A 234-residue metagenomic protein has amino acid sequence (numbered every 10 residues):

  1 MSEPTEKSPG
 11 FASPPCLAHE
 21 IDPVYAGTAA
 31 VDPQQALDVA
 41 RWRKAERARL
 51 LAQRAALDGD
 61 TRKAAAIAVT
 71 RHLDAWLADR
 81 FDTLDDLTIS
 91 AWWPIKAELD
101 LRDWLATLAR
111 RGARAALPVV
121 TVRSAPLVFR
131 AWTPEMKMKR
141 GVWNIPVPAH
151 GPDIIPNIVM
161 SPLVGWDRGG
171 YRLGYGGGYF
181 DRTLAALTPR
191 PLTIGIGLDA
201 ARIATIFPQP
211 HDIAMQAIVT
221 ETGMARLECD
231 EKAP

Functional and structural regions predicted by a protein language model:
S2-I155: N-terminal active-site beta-alpha-beta segment that forms phosphate/nucleotide-binding and substrate-recognition loops
P4-F11, P15, P33, R123-P234: Conserved phosphate- and dinucleotide-binding cores of soluble alpha/beta proteins, encompassing both enzyme active
